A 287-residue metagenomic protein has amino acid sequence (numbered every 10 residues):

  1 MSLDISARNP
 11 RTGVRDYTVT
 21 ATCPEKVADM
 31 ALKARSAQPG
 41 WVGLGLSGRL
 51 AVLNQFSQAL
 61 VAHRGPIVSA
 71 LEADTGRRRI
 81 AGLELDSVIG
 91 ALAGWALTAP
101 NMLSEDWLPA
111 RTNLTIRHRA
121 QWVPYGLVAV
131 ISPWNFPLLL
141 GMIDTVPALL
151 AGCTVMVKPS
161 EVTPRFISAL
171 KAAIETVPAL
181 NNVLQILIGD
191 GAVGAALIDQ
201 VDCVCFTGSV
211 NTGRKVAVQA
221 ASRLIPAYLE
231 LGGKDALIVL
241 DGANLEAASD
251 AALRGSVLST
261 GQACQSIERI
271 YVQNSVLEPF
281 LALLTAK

Functional and structural regions predicted by a protein language model:
M1-I116: N-terminal Rossmann-like NAD(P)+-binding subdomain of aldehyde/semialdehyde dehydrogenases
G13, R49, L71, G152 (+5 more regions): Residue-level signal for inorganic ion chemistry
L108-V177, L224: Conserved small-residue-rich beta-alpha loop and adjacent elements that most often cradle the phosphate/pyrophosphate
R117-H118, Q185-D202: A structured beta-alpha segment of the ubiquitous adenosine-cofactor-binding alpha/beta core
V128, N135, I188-A196, G208-K215: Beta-loop-alpha module in the N-terminal Rossmann-like domain of NAD(P)-dependent dehydrogenases, especially those
L149-A151, Q200, Q219: Alpha-helix C-terminal capping segments
G152-C153, K158-S160, I188, G208 (+1 more regions): Short beta->alpha connector loops at strand-helix junctions that form conserved, small/polar/Pro-enriched
N211-K287: ALDH superfamily catalytic-core signature
